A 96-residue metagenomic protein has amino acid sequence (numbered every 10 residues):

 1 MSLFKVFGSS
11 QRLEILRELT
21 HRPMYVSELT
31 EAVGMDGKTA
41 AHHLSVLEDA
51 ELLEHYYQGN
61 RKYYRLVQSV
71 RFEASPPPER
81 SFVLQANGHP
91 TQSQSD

Functional and structural regions predicted by a protein language model:
S2-T39, N60-R71: N-terminal helix-turn-helix DNA-binding core of bacterial DNA-binding proteins
S9, A40-A41, L53, N87-Q92: Intrinsically disordered, low-complexity regions enriched for glutamine and histidine
R17, L66-D96: Amphipathic alpha-helical dimerization/coiled-coil segments that flank or bridge DNA-binding/regulatory modules
P23, E54, P76-E79: Single-residue recognition of alpha-helix boundary sites
E31, E48-D49: Alpha-helical residues within the helix-turn-helix
L44-S45: Short, hydrophobic-biased segments on the C-terminal half of alpha helices that form "recognition helices"
D49-Q58, R65: Beta-hairpin "wing" of winged helix-turn-helix
